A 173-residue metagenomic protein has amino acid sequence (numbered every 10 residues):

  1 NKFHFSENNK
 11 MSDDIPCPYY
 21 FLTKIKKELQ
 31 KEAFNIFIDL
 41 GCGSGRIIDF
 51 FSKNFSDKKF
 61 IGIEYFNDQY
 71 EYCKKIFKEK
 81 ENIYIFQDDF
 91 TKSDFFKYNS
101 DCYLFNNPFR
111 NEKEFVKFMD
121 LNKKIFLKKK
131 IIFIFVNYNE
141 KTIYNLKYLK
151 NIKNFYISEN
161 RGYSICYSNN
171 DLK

Functional and structural regions predicted by a protein language model:
N1-Q30: S-adenosyl-L-methionine
F34-G43: Conserved class I S-adenosyl-L-methionine
G45-D49: Glycine-rich SAM-binding Motif I of class I
F66: Conserved SAM/SAH-binding beta-strand->alpha-helix loop
C73-K74: Conserved SAM-binding loop
E81-F90: Conserved SAM-binding strand-loop segment of SAM-dependent methyltransferases
D101-K113: A short SAM/SAH-binding and catalytic strip from SAM-dependent methyltransferases
N111-N122: A short, conserved alpha-helix within the catalytic core of class I
